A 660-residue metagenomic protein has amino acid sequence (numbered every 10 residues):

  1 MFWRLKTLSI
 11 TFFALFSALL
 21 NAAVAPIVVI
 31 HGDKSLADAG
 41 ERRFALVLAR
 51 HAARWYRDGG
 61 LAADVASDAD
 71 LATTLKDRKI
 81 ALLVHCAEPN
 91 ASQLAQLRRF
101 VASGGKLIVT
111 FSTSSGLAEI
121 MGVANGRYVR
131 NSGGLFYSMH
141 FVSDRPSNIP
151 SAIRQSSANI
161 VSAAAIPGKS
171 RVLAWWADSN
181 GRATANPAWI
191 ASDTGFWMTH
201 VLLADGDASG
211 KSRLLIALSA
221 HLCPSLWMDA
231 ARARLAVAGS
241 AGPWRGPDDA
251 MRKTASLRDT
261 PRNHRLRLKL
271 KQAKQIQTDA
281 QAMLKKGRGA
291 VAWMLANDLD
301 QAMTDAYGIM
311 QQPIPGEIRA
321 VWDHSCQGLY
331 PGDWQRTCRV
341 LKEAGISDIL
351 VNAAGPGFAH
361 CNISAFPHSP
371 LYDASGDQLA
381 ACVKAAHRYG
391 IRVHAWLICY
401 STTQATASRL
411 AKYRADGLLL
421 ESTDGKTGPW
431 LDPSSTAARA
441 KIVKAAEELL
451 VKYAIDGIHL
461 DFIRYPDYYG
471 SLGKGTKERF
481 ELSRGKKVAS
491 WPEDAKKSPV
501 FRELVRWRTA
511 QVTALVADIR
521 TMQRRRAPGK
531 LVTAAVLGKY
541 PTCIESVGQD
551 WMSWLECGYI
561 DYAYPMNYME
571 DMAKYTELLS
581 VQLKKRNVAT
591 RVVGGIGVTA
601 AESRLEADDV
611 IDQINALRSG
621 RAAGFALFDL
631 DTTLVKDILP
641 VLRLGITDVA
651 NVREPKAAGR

Functional and structural regions predicted by a protein language model:
A23-H31, R54-W55, L82, R182-P261 (+5 more regions): Extracellular ligand-binding/catalytic regions of CAZymes and related secreted enzymes and adhesion modules
A37-I120: Helical hinge/lid and interdomain linker segments adjacent to catalytic or ligand-binding clefts that mediate domain
G59, W334-F358, Y453: Catalytic domains of carbohydrate-active enzymes, especially glycoside hydrolases
A87-S157, G168-V172, S179: A glycine-rich, often tryptophan-bearing local segment used as a flexible ligand/cofactor-contacting loop or short
V123-G126, R213, N362-Y372, S401-G425 (+1 more regions): Aromatic- and acidic-residue-enriched segments that line the glycan-binding/catalytic groove of carbohydrate-active
G316-A320, A395-K452: Active-site-adjacent "subsite" loops/lids of carbohydrate-active enzymes
F480-S603: Glycoside hydrolase catalytic-domain groove-lining segments
Y559-Y575, Q582, V592-G659: Substrate-binding cleft of secreted/luminal carbohydrate-active enzymes
